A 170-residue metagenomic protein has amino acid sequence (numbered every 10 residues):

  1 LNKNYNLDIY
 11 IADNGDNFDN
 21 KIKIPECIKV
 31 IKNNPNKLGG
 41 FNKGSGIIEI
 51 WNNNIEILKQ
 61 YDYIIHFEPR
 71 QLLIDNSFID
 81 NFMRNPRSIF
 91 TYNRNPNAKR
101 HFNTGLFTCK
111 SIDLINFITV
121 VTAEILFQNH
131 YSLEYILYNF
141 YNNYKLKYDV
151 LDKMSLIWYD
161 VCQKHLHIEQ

Functional and structural regions predicted by a protein language model:
L1-Q170: ER/Golgi luminal nucleotide-sugar-dependent glycosyltransferases, focusing on the catalytic module
